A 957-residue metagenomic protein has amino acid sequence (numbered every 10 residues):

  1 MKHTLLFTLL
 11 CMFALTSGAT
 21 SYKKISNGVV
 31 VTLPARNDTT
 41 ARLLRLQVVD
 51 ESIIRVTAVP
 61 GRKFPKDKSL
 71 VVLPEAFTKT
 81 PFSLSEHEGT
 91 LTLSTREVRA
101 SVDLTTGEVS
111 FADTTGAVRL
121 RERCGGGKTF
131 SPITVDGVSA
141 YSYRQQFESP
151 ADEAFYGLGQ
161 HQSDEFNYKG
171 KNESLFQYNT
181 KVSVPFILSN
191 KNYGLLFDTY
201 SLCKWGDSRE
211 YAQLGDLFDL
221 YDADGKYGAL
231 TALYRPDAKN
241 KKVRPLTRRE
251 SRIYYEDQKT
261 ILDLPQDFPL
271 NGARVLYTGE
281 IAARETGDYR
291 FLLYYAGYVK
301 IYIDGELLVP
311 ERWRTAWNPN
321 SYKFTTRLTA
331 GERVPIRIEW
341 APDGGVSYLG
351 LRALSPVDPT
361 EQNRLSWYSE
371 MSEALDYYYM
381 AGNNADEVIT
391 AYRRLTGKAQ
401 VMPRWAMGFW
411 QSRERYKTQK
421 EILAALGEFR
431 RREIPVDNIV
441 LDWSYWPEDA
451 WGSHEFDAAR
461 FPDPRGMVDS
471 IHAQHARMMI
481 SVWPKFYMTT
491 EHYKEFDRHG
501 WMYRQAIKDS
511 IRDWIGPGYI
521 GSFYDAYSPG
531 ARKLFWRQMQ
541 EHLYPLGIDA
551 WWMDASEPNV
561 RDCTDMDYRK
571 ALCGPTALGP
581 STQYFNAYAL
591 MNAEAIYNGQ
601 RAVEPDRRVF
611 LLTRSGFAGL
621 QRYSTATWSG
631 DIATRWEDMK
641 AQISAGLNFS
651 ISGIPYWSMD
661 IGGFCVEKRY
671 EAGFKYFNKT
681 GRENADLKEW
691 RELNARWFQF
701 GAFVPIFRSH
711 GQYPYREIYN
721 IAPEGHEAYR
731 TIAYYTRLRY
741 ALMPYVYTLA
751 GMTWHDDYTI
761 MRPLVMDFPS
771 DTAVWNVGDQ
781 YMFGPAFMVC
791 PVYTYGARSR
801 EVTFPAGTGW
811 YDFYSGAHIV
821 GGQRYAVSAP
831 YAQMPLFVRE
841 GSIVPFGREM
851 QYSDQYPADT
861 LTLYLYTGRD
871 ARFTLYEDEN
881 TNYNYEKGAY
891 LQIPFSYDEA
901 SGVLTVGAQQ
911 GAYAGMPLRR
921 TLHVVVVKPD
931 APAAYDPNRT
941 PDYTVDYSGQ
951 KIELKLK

Functional and structural regions predicted by a protein language model:
M1-T4: Positively charged n-region of N-terminal signal peptides that target proteins for export
L9-S17: Hydrophobic h-region of N-terminal signal peptides that target proteins for export in Gram-negative bacteria
Y22, Q47-L91, T129-S131: A low-complexity, Ser/Thr/Gly/Pro-enriched, surface-exposed linker/loop concept that marks segments flanking
V31, L46, V56-A58, T92-A100 (+3 more regions): Short, well-ordered beta-strand segments enriched in hydrophobic/aromatic residues
A117, R121-T278, A283, Y298 (+5 more regions): Catalytic-domain carbohydrate-binding cleft regions of carbohydrate-active enzymes
A282-R290, G331, S901: Extended extracellular/luminal ectodomain segments enriched in beta-structured repeat modules
K300-D304, R798-S815, M916-Y935: Beta-strand-rich binding/interaction modules
V838-K951: Accessory, solvent-exposed terminal regions and/or long lumenal/extracellular loops of proteins
